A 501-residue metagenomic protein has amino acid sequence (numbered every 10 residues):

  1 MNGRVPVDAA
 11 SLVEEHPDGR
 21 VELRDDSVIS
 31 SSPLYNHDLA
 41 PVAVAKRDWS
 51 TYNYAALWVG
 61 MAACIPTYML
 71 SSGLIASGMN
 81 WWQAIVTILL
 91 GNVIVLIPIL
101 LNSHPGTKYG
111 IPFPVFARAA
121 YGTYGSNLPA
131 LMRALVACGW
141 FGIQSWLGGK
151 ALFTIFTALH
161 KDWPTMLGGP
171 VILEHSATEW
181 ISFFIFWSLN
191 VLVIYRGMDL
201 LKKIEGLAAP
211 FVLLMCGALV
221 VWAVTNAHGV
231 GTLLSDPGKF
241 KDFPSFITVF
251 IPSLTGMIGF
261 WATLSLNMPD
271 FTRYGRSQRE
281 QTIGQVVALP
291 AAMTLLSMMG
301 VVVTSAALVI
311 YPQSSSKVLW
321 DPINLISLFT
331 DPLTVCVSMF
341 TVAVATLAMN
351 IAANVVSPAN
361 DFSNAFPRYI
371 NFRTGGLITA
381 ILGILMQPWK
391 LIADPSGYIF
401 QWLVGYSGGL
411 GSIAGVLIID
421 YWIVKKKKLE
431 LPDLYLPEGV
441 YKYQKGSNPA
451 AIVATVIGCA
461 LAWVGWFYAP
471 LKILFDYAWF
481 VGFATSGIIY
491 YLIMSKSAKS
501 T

Functional and structural regions predicted by a protein language model:
N2-W81, L96, N226-V230, K241-P252 (+2 more regions): Membrane-interface "cap" regions at the ends of multi-pass membrane proteins
V21, I88-Y121, L131-V136, W140-W146 (+3 more regions): Juxtamembrane transmembrane-helix boundary signature
G60, S71-S103, S126, A218-M386: Membrane-embedded translocation segments of transport machinery
I75-G78, S103-P105, A120, L128 (+7 more regions): Membrane-water interface regions at transmembrane-helix termini and the short interhelical loops of multi-pass membrane
A130, T157-Y195, P210-L219, S253-M268 (+3 more regions): Transmembrane alpha-helical segments of multi-pass small-molecule transport proteins
M132, I143-G149, I181-T225, S235 (+4 more regions): Membrane-interface loop-to-helix entry segments
S145, G149-A158, F211-G238, F260 (+3 more regions): Hydrophobic alpha-helical segments and their helix-loop junctions in multi-pass secondary transporters
I413-L492, K496: C-terminal membrane-solvent junction of multi-pass transporters and transport-like membrane proteins
